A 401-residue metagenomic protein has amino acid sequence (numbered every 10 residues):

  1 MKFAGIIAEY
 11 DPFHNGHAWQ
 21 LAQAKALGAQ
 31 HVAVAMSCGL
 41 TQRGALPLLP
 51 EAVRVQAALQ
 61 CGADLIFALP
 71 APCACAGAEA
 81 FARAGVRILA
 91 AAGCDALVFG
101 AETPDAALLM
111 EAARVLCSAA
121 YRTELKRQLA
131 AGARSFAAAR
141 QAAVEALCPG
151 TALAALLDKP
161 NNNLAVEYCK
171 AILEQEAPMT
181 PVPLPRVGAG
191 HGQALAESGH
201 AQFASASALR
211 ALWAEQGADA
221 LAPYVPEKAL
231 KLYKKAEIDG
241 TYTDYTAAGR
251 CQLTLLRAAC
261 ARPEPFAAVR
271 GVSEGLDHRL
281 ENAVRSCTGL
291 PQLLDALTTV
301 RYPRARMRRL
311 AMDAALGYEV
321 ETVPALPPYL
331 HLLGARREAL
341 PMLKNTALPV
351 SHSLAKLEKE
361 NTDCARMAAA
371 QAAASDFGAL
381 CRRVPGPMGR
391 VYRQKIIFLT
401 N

Functional and structural regions predicted by a protein language model:
M1-R54: N-terminal catalytic cores of NTP/NDP-binding nucleotidyl/phosphoryl-transfer enzymes
I7-A8, T41-Q42, A58, P72-C73 (+1 more regions): Short, contiguous strand/loop micro-motifs
K25, L59, V86-A90: Non-catalytic positions within long, well-ordered alpha-helices that form the structural scaffold/packing of enzyme
A26-A29, Q56-Q60, A138-Q141, T180: Short hydrophobic/aromatic-rich motifs at helix boundaries and adjacent loops
P47-E51, L59, A78, A82: Generic structural signal for well-ordered secondary structure
V55-P70: A glycine-rich helix N-cap at a beta->alpha junction
A68-N401: Active-site cores that bind ATP or allylic diphosphates and position pyrophosphate for catalysis
